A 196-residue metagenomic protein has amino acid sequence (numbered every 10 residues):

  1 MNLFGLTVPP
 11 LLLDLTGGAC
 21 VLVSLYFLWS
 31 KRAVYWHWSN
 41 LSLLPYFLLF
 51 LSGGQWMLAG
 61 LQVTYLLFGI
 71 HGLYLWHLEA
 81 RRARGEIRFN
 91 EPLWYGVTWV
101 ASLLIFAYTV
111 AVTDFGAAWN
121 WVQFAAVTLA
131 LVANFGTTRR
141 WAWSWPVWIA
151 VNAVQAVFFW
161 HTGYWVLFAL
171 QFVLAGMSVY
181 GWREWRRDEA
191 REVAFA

Functional and structural regions predicted by a protein language model:
M1-K31, L48, W76-R81, R88-A196: Polytopic alpha-helical membrane-helix bundles and their juxtamembrane interface segments in multi-pass membrane
F27-L41: Membrane-interface helix-loop junction between the first two transmembrane segments
W36, Q55, F135-T138: Alpha-helical interaction segments
H37-L41, A59-V63, P146-A150, F168-A169: Hydrophobic alpha-helical membrane segments of integral membrane proteins
S39-E79: Alpha-helical membrane segments and adjacent membrane-interface helices in multi-pass membrane proteins
G53, R84-I87: Interfacial loop at the N-terminal end of multi-pass membrane proteins
